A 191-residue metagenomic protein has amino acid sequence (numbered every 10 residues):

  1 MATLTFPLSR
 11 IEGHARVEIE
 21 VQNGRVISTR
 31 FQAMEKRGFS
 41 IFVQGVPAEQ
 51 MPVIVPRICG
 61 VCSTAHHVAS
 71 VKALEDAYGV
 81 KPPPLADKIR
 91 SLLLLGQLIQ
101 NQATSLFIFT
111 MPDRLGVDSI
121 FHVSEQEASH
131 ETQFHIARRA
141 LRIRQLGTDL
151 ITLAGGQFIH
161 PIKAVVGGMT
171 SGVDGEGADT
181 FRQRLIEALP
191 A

Functional and structural regions predicted by a protein language model:
M1-A191: Active-site bordering "gate/hinge" segments that shape substrate access to catalytic or cofactor-binding pockets
